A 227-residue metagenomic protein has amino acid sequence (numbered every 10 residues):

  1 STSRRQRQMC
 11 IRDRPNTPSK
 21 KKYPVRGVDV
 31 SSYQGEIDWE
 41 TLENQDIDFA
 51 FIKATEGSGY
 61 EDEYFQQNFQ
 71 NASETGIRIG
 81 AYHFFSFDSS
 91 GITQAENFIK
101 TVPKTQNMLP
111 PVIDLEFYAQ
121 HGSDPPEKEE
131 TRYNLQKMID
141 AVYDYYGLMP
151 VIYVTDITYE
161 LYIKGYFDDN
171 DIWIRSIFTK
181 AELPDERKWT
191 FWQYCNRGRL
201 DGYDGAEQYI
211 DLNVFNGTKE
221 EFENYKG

Functional and structural regions predicted by a protein language model:
S1-I11: Single conserved hydrophobic/aromatic residue that forms the stacking wall/gate of nucleotide- or nucleobase-binding
Q6, Q45-D46, T75, D168-D169 (+1 more regions): Short, structured coil segments at secondary-structure junctions
N16-G35, E40, F167-G227: Functionally critical loop-and-helix segments that line ligand-binding/catalytic clefts of soluble enzyme domains
K20-I37, E43, I52-I139, Y143-Y145: Substrate-binding cleft of extracellular glycoside hydrolase catalytic domains
D48, L109, W189: Conserved acidic residues
D48, R78, M149: Residue-level detector of anion-binding/catalytic polar loops
G57, F87, I157-T158, R199: Positions that flank functional sites
P110-E186: Catalytic domains of cell-wall/extracellular-matrix polysaccharide-remodeling enzymes, centered on de-N-acetylation
